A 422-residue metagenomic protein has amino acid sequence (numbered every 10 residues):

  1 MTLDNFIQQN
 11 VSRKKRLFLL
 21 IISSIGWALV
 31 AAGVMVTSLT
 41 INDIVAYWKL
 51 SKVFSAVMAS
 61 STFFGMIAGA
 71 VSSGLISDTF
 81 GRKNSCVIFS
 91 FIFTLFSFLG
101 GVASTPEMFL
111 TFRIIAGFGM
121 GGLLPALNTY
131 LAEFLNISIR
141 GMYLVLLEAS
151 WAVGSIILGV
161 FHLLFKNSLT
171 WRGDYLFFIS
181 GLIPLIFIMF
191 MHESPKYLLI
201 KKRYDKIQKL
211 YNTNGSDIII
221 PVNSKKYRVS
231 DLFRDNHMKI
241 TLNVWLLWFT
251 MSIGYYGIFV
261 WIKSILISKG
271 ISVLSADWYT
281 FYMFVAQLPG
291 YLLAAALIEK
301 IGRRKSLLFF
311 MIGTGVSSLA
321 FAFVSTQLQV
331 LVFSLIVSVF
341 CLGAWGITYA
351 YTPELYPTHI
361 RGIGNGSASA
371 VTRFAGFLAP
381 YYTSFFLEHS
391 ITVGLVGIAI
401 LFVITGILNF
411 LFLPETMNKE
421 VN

Functional and structural regions predicted by a protein language model:
M1-N422: Transmembrane-helix signature of 12-pass secondary carriers
